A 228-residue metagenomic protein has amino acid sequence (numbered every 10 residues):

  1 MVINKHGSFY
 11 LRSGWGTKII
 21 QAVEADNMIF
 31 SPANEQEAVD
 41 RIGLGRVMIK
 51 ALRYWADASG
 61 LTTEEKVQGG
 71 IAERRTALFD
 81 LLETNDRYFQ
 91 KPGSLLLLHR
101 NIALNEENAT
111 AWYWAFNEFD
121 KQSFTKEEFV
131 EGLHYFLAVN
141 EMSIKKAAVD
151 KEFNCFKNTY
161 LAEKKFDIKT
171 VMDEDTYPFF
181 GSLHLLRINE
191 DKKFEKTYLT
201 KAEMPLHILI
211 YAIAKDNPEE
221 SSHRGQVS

Functional and structural regions predicted by a protein language model:
M1-S228: Donor-sugar nucleotide-binding helix/loop cap in glycosyltransferases
